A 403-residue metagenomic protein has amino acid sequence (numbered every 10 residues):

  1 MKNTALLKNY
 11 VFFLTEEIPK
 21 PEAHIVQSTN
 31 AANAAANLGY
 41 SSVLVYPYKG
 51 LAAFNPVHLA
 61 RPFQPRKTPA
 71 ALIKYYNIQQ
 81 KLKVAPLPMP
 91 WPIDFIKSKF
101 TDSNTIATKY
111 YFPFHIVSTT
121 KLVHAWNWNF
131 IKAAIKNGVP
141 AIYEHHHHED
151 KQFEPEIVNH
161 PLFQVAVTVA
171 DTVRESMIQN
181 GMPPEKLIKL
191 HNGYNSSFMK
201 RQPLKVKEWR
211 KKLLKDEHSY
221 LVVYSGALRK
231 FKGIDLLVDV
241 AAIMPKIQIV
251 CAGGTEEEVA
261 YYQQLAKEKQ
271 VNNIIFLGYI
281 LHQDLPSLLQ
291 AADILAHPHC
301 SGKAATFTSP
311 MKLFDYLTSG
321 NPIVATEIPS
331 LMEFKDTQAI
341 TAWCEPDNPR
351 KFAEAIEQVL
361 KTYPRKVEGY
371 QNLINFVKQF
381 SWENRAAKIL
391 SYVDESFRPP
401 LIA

Functional and structural regions predicted by a protein language model:
M1-K74, V169, D239-A242, L401-A403: N-terminal subdomain of nucleotide-sugar transferases
V11, V167, D216-K232, V238-A241 (+1 more regions): Conserved donor-binding/catalytic core segment of Leloir-type glycosyltransferases
E22, K230-K232, Q283-S287, D293-D315 (+1 more regions): Nucleotide-sugar-dependent
T172, G193: Carbohydrate-associated surface elements
K200-K215, R365: A short helix/loop element that forms part of the nucleotide-sugar donor recognition site in Leloir-type
V250, A260-S287: Nucleotide-activated donor-binding/catalytic signature segment of Leloir-type glycosyltransferases, i.e., the conserved
T341-R350, E357-P364: Conserved acidic donor-binding segment of nucleotide-sugar-dependent glycosyltransferases
Q358-P364, W382-A403: C-terminal alpha-helical cap of glycosyltransferases
